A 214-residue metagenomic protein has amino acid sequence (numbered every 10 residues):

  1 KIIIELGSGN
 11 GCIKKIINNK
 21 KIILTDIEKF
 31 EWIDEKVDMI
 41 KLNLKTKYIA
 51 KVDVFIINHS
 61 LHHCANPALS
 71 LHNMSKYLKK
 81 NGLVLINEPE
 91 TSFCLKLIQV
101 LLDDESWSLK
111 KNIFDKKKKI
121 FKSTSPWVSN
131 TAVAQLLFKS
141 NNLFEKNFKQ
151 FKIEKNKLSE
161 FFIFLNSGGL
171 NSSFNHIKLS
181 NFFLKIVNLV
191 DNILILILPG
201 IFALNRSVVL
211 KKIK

Functional and structural regions predicted by a protein language model:
K1: Conserved alpha-helix/loop element of class I SAM-dependent methyltransferases that forms part of the SAM/SAH-binding
I4-K45: Class I SAM-dependent methyltransferase SAM/SAH-binding core
I56: A conserved beta-strand element that flanks and buttresses the S-adenosyl-L-methionine
H59-S60: Short catalytic micro-motifs in class I SAM-dependent methyltransferases
L69-L83: A short glycine-rich, Lys/Arg-flanked "PGG" loop and its adjoining helix->strand segment in the class I
L85-K118: Conserved class I S-adenosyl-L-methionine
T131-N156: Short alpha-helix
L137, K157-I213: Conserved Class I S-adenosyl-L-methionine
